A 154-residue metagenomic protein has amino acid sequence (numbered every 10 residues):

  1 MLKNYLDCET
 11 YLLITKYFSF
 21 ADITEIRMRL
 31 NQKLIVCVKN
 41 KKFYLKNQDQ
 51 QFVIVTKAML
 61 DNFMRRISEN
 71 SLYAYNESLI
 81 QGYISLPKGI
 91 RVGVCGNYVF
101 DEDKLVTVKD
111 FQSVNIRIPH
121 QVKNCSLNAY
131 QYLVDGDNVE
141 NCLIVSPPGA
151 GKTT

Functional and structural regions predicted by a protein language model:
M1-K88: N-terminal accessory targeting/assembly segments
L72-N138: P-loop NTP-binding catalytic core
N141: Walker A (P-loop) ATP-phosphate-binding motif of ABC ATPase nucleotide-binding domains
I144: Hydrophobic anchor at the beta1->P-loop junction of P-loop NTPases
P147-P148: P-loop (Walker A) phosphate-binding loop of NTP-binding proteins
G151-K152: Conserved glycine(s) of the Walker
